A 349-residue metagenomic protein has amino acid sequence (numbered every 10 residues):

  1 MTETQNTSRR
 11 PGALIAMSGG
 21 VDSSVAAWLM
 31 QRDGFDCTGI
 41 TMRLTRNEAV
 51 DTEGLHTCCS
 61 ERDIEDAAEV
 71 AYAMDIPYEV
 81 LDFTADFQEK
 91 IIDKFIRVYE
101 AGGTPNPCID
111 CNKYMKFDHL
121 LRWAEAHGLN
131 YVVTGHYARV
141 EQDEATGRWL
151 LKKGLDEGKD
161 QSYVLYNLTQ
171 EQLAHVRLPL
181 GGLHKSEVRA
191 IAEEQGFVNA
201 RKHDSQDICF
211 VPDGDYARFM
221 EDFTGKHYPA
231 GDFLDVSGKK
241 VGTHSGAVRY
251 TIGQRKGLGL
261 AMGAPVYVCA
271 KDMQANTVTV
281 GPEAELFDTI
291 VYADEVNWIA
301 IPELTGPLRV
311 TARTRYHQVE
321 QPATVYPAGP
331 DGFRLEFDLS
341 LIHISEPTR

Functional and structural regions predicted by a protein language model:
M1-Y166, R177, K185-E187, E193: ATP-dependent adenylation/nucleotidyltransferase module used to activate substrates
T146-L150, A275-T277, P330-R334: A generic structural signal for beta-strand entry/edge sites
T169: His/Asp/Glu-rich metal-coordinating catalytic cores of metallo-dependent phosphodiesterases/hydrolases acting on
S186-N297: Anionic-ligand-binding alpha/beta catalytic cores of soluble enzymes and soluble regulatory domains that recognize
D232, T311-R313, R334: Residue-level detector of beta-strand face positions
M273-P330: Charged, often glycine-enriched C-terminal and inter-domain segments that act as flexible interaction/assembly
S340-R349: Residue-level detector of conserved catalytic or cofactor/ligand-binding positions in enzyme active sites
